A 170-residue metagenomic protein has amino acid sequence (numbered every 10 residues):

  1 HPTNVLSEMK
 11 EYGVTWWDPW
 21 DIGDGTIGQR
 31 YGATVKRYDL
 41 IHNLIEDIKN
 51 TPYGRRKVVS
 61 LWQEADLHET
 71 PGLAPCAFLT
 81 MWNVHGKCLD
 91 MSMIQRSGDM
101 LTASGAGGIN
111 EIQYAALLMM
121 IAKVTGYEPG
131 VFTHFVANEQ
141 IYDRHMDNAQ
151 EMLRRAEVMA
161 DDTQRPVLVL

Functional and structural regions predicted by a protein language model:
H1-L170: Terminal, non-catalytic protein-protein interaction segments that mediate quaternary/complex assembly
